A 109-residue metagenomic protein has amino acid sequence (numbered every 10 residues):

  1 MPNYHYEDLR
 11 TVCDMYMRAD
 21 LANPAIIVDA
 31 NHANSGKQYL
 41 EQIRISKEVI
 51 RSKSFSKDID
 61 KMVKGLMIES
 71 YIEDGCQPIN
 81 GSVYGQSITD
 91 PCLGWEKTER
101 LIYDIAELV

Functional and structural regions predicted by a protein language model:
M1-V109: Expand to "…catalyze enediolate/carbanion chemistry for C-C bond making/breaking, isomerization, decarboxylation
